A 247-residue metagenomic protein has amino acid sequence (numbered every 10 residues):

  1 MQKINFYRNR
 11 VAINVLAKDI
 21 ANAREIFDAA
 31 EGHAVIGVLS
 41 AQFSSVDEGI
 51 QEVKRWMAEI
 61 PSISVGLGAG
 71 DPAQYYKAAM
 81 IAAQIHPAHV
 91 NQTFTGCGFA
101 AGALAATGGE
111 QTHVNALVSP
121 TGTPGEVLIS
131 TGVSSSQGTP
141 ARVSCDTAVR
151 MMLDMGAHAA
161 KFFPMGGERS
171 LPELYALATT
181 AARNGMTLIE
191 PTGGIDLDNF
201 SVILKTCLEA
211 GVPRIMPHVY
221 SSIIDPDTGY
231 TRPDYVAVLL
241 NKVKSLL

Functional and structural regions predicted by a protein language model:
M1-N91, D146-D154, E168-Y175, L197 (+1 more regions): Conserved N-terminal beta1-alpha1 strand-loop-helix module at the mouth
N22, F162-T192: Glycine/serine-rich loop-strand microenvironments at binding/catalytic pocket rims
A34-Q42, P87-F99, P120-G122, F163-G167 (+1 more regions): Glycine-rich phosphate-binding active-site loops on the catalytic face of alpha/beta enzymes
L67-A69, E190-I195, Y220-S221: Glycine-rich beta-strand-to-loop/alpha-helix junction loops that act as flexible
G68-G167, N184: Conserved anion-binding
A79-A82, A103-A105, I224-L247: C-terminal helical cap(s) of enzyme catalytic domains, especially alpha/beta-barrels
A141-D146, L171-A178, R232-V236: Charged helix-capping and loop-helix junction motifs
I203: Conserved, mostly hydrophobic/aromatic
